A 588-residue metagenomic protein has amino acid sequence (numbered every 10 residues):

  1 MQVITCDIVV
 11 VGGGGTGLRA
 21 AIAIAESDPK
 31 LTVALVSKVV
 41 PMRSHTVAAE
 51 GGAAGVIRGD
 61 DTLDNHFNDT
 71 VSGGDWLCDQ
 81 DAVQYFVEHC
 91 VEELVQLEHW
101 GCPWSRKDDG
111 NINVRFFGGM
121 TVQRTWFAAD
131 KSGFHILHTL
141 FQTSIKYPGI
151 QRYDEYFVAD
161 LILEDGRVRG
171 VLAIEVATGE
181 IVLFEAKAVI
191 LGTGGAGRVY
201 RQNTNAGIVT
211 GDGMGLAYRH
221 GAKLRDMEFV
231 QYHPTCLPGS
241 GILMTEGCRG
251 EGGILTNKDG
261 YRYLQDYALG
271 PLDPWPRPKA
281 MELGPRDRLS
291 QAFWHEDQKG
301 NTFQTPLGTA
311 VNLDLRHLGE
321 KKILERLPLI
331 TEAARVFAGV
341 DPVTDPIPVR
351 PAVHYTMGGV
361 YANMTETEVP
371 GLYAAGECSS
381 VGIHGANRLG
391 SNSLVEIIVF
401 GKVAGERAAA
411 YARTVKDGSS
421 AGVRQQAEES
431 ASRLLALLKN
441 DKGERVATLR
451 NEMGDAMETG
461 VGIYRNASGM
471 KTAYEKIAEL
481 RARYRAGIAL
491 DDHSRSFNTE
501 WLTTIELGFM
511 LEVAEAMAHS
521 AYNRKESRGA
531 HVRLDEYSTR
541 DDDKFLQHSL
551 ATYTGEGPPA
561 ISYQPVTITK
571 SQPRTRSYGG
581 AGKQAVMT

Functional and structural regions predicted by a protein language model:
V3-C6, G15, A20-A23, P29-L35 (+10 more regions): Glycine- and aromatic-enriched mobile tails/lids
V39-V71, D75, Q231-P234, T245-E246: Conserved N-terminal glycine-rich FAD pyrophosphate-binding loop of Rossmann-like flavoproteins
G73-N113: Rossmann-like flavin
C78-V91, T125-Q142, Y153, N203-G211 (+2 more regions): Short beta-strand to alpha-helix junction loop
E98-E180, E185, G192, H233-S240 (+1 more regions): Conserved redox-cofactor binding core of oxidoreductases
D160-L183, V340-V381, L389: FAD-site-proximal beta/loop scaffold in flavoenzymes
A188-I242, G390-R407: Glycine-rich loop(s) and the adjacent beta-strand/alpha-helix scaffold that form part
L216, A222-V340, R407, Y411-R413: An anion/pyrophosphate-binding glycine-rich loop and adjacent beta-alpha core in soluble alpha-beta enzymes
